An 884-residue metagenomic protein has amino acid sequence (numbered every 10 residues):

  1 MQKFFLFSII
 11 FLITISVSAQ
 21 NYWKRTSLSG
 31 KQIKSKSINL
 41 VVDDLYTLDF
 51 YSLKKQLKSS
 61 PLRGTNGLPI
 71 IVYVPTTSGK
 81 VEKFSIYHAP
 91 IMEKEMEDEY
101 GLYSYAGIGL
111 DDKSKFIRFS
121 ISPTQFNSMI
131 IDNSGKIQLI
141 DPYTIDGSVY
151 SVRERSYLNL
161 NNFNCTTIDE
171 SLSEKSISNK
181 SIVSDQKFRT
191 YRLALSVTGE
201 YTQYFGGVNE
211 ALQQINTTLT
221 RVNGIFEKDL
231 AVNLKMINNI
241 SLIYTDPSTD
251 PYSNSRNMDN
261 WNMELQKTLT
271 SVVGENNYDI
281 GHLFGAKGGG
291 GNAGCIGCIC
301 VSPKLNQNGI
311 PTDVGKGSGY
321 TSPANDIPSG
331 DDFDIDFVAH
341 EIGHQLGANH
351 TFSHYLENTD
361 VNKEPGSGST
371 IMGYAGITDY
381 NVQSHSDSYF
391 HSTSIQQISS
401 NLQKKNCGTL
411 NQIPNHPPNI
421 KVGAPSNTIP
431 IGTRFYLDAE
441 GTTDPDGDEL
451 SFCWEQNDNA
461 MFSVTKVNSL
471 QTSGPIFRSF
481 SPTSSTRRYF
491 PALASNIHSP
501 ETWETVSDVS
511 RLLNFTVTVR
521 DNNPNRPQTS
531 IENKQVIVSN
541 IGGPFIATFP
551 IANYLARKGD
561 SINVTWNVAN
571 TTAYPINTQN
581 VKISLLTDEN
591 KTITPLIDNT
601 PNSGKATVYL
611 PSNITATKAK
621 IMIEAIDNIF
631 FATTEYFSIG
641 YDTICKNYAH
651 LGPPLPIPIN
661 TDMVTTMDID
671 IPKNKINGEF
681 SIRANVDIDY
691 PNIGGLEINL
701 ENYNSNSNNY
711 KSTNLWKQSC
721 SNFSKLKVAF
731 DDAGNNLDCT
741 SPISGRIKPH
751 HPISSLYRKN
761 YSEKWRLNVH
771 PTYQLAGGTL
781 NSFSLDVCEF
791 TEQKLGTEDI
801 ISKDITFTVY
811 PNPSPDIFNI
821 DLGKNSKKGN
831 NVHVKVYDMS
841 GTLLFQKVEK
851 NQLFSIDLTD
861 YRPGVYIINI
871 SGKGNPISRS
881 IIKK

Functional and structural regions predicted by a protein language model:
Q2-F7, F11-A19, I800-Y810, S814-K884: C-terminal outer-membrane/trafficking sorting elements
Q20-Q138, N257-E264: N-terminal prosegments of processed precursors
Y22-S27, Q32-S37, S151-I299: Fold-level signature of zinc-dependent metallopeptidase catalytic domains
K235, S451-S510, P575, S584-A606 (+1 more regions): Exoplasmic/lumenal beta-rich domain surfaces
I237-W261, P303-S388, E455, A460-V464: The catalytic-center signature of Zn2+-dependent metalloproteases
P414-P425, L450, T465, V517 (+1 more regions): Proline-centered linker/hinge motifs at extracellular inter-domain junctions
A439-D446, N457, N567-A573, L822-N825: Acidic, Ser/Thr
P601, S612-T615, I629-I801, P813 (+1 more regions): Loop and turn regions of beta-sandwich accessory domains that flank beta-strands and are enriched in small/polar
